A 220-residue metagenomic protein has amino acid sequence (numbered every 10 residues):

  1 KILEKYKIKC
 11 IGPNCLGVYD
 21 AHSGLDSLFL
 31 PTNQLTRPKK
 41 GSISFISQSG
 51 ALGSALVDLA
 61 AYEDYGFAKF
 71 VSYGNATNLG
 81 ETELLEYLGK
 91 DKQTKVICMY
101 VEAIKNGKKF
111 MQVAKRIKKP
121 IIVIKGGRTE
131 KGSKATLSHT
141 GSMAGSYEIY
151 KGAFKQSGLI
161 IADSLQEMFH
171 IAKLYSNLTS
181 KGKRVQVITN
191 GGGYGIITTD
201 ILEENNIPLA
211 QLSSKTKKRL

Functional and structural regions predicted by a protein language model:
K1-L220: Catalytic-core regions of core metabolic enzymes, especially those transforming organic acids/acyl-group intermediates
